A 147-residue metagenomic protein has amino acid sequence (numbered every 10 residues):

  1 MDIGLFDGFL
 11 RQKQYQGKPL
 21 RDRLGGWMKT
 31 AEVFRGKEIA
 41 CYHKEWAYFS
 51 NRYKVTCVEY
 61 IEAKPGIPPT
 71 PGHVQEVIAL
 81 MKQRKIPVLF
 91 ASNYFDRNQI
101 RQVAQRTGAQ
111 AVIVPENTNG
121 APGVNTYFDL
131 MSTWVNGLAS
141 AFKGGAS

Functional and structural regions predicted by a protein language model:
M1-S147: Extracytoplasmic metal-acquisition and chelation regions
